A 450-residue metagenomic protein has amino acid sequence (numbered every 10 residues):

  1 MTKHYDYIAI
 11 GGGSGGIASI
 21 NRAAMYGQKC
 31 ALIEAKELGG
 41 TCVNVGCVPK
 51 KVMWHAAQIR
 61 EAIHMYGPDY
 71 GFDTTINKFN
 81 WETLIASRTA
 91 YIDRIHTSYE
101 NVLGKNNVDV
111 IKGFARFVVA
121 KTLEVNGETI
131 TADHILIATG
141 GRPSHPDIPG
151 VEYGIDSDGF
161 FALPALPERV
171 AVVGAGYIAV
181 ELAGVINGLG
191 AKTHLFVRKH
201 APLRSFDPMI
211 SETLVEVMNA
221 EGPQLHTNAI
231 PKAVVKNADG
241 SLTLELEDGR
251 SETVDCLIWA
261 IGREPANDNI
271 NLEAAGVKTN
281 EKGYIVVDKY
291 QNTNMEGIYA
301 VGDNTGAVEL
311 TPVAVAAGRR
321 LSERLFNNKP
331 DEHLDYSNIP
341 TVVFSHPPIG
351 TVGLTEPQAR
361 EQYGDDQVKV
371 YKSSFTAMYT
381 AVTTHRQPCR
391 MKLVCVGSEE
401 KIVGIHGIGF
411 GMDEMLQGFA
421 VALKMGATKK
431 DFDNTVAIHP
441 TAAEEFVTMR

Functional and structural regions predicted by a protein language model:
T2-K3, I8-G12, A18, Y26 (+12 more regions): Residues forming the flavin
T2-Y5, G12, N21-Q28, I33-L166 (+7 more regions): Glycine-rich flavin
I8-I10, A115, I130-G140, V172-V173 (+2 more regions): Short hydrophobic core segments
I8-K36, T41, V48, V52-A62 (+3 more regions): Flexible, glycine-rich terminal cap/loop adjacent to redox cofactors in electron-transfer oxidoreductases
C47, T139-K192, F196, Q224-L225 (+3 more regions): Glycine-rich dinucleotide-binding loop and its adjacent helix/turn
D109-K112, R116-E124, I130, L189-K289 (+2 more regions): A Rossmann-like FAD-binding core segment of flavoenzymes
E152-E168, S251-N328: FAD-site-proximal beta/loop scaffold in flavoenzymes
